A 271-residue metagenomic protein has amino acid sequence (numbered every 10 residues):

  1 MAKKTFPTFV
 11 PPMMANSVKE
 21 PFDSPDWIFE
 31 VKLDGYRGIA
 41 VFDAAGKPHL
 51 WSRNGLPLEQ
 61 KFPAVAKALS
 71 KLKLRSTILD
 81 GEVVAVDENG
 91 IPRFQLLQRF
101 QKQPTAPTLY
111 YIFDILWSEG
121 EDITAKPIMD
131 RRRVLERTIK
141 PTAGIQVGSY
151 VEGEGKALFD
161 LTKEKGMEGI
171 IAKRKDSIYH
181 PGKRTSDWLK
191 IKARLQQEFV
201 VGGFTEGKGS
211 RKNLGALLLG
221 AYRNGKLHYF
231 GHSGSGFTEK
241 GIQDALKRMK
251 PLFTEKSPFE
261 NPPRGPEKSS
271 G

Functional and structural regions predicted by a protein language model:
M1-G271: Catalytic cores of nucleic-acid ligases and guanylyltransferases
